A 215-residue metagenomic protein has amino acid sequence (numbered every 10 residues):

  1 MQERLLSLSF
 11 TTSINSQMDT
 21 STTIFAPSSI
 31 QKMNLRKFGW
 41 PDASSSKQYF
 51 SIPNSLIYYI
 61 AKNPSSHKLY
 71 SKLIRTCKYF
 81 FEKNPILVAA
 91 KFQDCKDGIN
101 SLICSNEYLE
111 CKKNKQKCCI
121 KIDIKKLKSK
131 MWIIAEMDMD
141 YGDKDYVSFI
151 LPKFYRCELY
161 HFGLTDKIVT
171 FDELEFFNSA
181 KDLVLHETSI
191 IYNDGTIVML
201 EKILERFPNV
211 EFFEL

Functional and structural regions predicted by a protein language model:
M1-L215: Non-core capping and flanking segments associated with repeat-based/extracellular domains
